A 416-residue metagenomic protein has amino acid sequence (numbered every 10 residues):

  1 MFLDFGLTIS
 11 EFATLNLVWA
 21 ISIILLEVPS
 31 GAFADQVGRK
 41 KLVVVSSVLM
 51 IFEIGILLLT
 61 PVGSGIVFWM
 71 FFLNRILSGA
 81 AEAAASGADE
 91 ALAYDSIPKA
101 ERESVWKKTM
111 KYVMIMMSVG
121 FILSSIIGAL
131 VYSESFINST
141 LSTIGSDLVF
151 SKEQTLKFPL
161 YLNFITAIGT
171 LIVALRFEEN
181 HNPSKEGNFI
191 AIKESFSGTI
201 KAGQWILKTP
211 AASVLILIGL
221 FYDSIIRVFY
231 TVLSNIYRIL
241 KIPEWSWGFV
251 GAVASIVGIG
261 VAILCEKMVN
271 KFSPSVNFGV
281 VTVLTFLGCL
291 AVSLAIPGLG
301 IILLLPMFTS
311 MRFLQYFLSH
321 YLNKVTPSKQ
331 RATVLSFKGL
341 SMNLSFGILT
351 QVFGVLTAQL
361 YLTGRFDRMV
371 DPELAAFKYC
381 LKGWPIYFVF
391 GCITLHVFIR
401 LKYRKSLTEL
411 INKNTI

Functional and structural regions predicted by a protein language model:
D4, G120-Q154, F158-P159, N235-L240 (+1 more regions): Transmembrane alpha-helix termini and helix-breaking/packing motifs in multi-pass membrane transporters
F12-A32, K41, M70-F136, N163-V173 (+4 more regions): Substrate-agnostic recognition of the 12-TM MFS/MFS-like secondary transporter fold
I23-G65: Conserved MFS/SLC helix-loop-helix module at the cytosolic interface between two early adjacent transmembrane helices
Q36-S47, S104, V269-L284: Cytoplasmic membrane-interface "Motif A"-like loop-to-helix N-cap segments of 12-TM Major Facilitator Superfamily
V48-I66, F71, V283-P297: C-terminal ends and interior cores of transmembrane alpha-helices in multi-pass membrane transporters/permeases
K152-L156, L162-I190, F398-I411: Helix-loop junctions on the cytosolic side of multi-pass membrane transporters, especially the intracellular loop
L175-L217, T415-I416: Juxtamembrane intracellular "pre-TM" segments in multi-pass secondary transporters
S275-L318: C-terminal transmembrane helical hairpin of 12-TM major facilitator-type secondary transporters
